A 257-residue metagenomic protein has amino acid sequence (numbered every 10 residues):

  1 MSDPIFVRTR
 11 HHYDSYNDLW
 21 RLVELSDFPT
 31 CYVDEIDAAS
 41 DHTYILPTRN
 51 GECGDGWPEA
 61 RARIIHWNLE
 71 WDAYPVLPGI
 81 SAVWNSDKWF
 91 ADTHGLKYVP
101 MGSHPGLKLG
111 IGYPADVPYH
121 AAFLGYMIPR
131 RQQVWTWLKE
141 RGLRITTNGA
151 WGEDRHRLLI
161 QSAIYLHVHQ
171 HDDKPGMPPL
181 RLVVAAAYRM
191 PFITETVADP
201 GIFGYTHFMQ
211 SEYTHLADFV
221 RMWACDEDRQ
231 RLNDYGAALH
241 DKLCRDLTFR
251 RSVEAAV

Functional and structural regions predicted by a protein language model:
S2-D41, I45-M209, C244-R245, F249-E254: Nucleotide-sugar donor-binding catalytic core of glycosyltransferases
R155, L216-V220, A256: Generic hydrophobic alpha-helical segments
V184-A187, R221-C225: Short basic/hydrophobic patches in alpha-helices and adjacent helix-turn junctions that form amphipathic surface motifs
T206-M222: Short acidic-hydrophobic, aromatic-tinged amphipathic segments that line or gate anion-handling sites
T214, A224-V257: A charged, aromatic-enriched C-terminal amphipathic alpha-helix characteristic of glycosyltransferases across folds
